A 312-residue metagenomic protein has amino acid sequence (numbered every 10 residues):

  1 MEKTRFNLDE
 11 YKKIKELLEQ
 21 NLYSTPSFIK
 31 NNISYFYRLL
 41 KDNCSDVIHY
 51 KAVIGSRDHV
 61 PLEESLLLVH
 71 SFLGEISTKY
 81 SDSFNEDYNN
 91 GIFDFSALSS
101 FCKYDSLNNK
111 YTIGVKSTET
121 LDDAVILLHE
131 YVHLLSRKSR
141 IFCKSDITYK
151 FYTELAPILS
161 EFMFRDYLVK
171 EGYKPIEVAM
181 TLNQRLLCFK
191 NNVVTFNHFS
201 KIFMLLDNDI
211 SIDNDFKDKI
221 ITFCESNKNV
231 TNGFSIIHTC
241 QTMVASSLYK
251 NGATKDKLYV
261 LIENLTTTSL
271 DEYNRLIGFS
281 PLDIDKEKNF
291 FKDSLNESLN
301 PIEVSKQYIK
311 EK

Functional and structural regions predicted by a protein language model:
E2-T112, S294-I309: Contiguous, non-catalytic segments that form substrate-binding/exosite surfaces or channel walls
T4-N32, L39-C44, S211-K312: C-terminal, non-catalytic "cap/extension" segments appended to globular domains
N21-Y23, I76, K138-I147, F164-V178 (+1 more regions): Inter-helical turn/loop segments and adjacent helix faces that build the functional surface of alpha-helical bundle
I33-L39, V132-K138, I158-P175: Long, well-ordered alpha-helical segments
P61, N108-L127, F142: Short pre-active-site segment immediately N-terminal to the catalytic Zn-binding motif
S99-K110, L128-R140, D215-T222: Active-site-adjacent bridging/hinge elements
D123-I126, R137-M163: Post-HEXXH active-site segment of zinc metalloproteases
D166-I237: Long, amphipathic alpha-helical stalk/connector segments used for oligomerization, subunit docking, or mechanical
